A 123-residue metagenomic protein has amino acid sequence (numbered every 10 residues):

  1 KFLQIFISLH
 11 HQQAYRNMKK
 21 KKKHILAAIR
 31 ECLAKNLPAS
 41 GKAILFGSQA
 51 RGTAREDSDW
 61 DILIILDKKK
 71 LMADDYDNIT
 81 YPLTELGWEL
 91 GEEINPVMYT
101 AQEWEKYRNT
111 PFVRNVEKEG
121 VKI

Functional and structural regions predicted by a protein language model:
K1-I44, A50-E56, D67-I123: Catalytic core of pol beta-like nucleotidyltransferases
W60-I65: Short beta-strand->loop micro-motif that forms the acidic, two-metal-ion catalytic signature in nucleotide-processing
